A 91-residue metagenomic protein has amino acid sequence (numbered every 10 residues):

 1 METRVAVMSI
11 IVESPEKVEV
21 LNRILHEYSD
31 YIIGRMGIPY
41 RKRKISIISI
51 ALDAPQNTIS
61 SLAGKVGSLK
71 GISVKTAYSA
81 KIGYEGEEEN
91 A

Functional and structural regions predicted by a protein language model:
M1-A91: Long, contiguous binding/interaction regions
